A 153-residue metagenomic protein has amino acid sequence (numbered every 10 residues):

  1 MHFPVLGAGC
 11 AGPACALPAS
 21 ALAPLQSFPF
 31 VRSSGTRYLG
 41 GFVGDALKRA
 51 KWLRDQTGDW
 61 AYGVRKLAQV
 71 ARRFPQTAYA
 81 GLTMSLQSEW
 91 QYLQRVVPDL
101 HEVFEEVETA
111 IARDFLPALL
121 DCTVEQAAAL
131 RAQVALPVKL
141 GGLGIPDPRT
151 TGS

Functional and structural regions predicted by a protein language model:
M1-S153: Nucleic-acid-interacting cores, centered on viral/eukaryotic replication and modification enzymes
